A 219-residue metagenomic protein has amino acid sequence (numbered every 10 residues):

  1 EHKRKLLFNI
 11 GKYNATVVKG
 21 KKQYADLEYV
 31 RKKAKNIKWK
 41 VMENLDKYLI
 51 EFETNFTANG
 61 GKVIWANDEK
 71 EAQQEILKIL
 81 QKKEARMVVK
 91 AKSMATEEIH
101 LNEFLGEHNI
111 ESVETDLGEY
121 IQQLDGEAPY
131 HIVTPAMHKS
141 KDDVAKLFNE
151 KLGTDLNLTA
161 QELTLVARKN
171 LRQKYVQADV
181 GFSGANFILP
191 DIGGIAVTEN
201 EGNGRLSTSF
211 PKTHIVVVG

Functional and structural regions predicted by a protein language model:
E1-G219: The feature marks the mature, well-folded catalytic cores of soluble enzymes
